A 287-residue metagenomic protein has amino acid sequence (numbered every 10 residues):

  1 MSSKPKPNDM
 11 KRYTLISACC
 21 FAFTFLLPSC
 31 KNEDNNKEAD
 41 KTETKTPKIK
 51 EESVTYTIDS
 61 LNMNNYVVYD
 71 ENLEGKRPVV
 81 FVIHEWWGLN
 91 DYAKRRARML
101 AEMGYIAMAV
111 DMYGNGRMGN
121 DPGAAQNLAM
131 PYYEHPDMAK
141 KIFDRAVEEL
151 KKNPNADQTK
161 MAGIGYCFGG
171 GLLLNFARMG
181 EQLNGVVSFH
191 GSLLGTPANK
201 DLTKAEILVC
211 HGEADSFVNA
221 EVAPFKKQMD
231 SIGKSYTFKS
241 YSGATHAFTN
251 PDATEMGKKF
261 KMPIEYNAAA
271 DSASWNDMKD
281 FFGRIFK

Functional and structural regions predicted by a protein language model:
L26-S29: C-terminal motif of bacterial Sec signal peptides marking the signal peptidase cleavage site
K31-E33: Bacterial signal peptide processing site
N35-P47, S53-N155, D252-I264: Serine-hydrolase catalytic machinery in alpha/beta-hydrolase-like enzymes
F143-K204: Primarily recognizes the serine-hydrolase "nucleophile elbow" in alpha/beta-hydrolase and SGNH/GDSL folds
V209-H211: Short beta-strand/loop motif that positions the catalytic acidic residue of the alpha/beta-hydrolase fold
E213-S216, G243-T245: Acidic beta-to-alpha connecting loop that harbors the catalytic carboxylate
S216-V222: Conserved alpha/beta-hydrolase "acid-adjacent" motif
S235-K287: C-terminal catalytic histidine-bearing segment of alpha/beta-hydrolase fold enzymes
